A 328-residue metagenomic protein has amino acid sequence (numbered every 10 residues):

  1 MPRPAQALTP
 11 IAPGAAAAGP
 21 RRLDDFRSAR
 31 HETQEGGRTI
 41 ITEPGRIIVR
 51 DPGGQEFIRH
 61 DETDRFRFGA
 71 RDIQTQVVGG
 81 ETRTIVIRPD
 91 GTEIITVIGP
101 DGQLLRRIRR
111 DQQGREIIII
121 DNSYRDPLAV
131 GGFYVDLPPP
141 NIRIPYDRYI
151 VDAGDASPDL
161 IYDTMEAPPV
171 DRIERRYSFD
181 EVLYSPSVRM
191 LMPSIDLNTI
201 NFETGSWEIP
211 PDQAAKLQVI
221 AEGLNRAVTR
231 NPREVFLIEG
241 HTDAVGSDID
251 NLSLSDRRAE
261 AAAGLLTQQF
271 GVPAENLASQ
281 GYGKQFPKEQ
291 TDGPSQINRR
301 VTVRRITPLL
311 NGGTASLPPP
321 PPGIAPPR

Functional and structural regions predicted by a protein language model:
M1-I173, S178: Extended interaction-bearing regions that mediate binding to partners or small molecules
I40, T75-V77, V86, V188 (+4 more regions): Sterically constrained small-residue positions within well-ordered secondary structures of folded domains
G45, G80-T82, G91-E93, G114 (+5 more regions): Envelope-exposed proteins and targeting segments
G53, E62, R88-D90, G99-D101 (+6 more regions): A mature extracytoplasmic/lumenal domain signature
R67-F68, Q103-L105, G114-E116, D126-P127 (+4 more regions): Short, low-complexity, polar/charged sequence segments that are solvent-exposed and flexible
I118-I120, R125-V235, P308-R328: Periplasmic peptidoglycan-binding/tethering modules of Gram-negative envelope proteins
D212-A214, E234, H241-R328: Periplasmic OmpA-like peptidoglycan-binding domain that tethers envelope proteins to the cell wall
